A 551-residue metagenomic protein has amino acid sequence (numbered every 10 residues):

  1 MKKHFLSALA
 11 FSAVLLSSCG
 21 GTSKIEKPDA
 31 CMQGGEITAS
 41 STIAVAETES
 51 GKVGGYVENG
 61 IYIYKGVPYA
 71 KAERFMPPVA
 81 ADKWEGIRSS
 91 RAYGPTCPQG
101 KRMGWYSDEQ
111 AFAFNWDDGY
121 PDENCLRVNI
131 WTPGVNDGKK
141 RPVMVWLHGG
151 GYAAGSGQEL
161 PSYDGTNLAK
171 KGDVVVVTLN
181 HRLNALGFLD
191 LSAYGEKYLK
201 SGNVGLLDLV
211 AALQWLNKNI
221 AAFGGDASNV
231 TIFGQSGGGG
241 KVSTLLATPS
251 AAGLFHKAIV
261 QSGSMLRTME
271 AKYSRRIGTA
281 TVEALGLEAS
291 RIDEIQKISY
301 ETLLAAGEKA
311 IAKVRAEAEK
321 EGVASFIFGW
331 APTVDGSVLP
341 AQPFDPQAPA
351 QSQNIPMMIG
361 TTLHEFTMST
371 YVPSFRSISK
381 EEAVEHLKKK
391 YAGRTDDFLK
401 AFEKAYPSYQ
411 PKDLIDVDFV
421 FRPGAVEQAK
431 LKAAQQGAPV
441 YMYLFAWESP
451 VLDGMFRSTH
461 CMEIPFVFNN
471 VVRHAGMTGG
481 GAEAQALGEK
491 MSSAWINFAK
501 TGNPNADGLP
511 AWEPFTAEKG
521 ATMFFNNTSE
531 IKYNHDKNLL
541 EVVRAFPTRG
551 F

Functional and structural regions predicted by a protein language model:
L16-S18: C-terminal motif of bacterial Sec signal peptides marking the signal peptidase cleavage site
G20-N203, A227, F326, M477-M491 (+2 more regions): Non-catalytic accessory segments of hydrolases
V67, P423-F551: Mobile gating loops/cap/lid regions near enzyme active sites that modulate substrate access
F114, K218, A252, Q261-E382 (+2 more regions): Substrate-access "cap/lid" subdomains that shape and gate the entrance to catalytic or ligand-binding pockets
C125, L199-A221: Alpha/beta-hydrolase active-site loop
G149, V204-D208, S236-G239: Active-site loop->helix "elbow" adjoining a glycine-rich segment at hydrolase catalytic centers
F223-Q235: Alpha/beta-hydrolase fold nucleophile elbow
G239-A251: Short glycine-enriched nucleophile-adjacent loop and the immediately C-terminal alpha-helix near the catalytic center
